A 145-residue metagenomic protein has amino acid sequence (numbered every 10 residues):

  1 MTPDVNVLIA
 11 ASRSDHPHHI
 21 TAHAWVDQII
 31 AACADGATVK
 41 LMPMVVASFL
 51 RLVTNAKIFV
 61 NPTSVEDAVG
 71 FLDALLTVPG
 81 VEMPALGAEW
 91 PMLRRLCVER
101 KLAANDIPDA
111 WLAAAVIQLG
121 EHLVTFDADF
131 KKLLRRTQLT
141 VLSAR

Functional and structural regions predicted by a protein language model:
M1-L41, A56-G70, R145: Short, well-structured N-terminal submotif of metal-dependent ribonuclease cores
V5, D106-A110: Conserved glycosyltransferase catalytic-site signature
I9-R13, V53-I58, P79-G80, K101 (+1 more regions): Short amphipathic alpha-helical interaction patches enriched in hydrophobic/aromatic residues with interspersed Lys/Arg
S14, P43-V46, D73-R100: Acidic catalytic patch
A34-V39, G80-V81, I117-H122: Short active-site oxyanion
K40-P43, P84, I107, T125: Short beta-strand scaffold positions
A88, A113-R145: Acidic, PIN/NYN-like endoribonuclease modules and their adjacent C-terminal/linker elements
